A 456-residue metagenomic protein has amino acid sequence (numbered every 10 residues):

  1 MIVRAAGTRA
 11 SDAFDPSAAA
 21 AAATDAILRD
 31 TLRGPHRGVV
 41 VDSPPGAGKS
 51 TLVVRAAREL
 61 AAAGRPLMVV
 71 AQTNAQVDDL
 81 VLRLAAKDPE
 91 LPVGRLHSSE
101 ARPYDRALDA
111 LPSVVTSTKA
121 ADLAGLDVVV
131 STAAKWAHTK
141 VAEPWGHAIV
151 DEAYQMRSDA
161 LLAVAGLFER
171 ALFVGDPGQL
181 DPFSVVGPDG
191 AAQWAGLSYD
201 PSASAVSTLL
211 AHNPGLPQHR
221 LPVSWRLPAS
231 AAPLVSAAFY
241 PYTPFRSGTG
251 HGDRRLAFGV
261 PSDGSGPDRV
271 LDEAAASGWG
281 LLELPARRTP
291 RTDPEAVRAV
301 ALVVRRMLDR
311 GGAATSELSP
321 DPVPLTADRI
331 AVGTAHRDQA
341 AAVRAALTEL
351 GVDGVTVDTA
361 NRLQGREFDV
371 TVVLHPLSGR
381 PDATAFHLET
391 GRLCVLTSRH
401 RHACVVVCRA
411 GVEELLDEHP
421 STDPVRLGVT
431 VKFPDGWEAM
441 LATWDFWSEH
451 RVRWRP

Functional and structural regions predicted by a protein language model:
M1-L28, D42-A47, R58, R65-A71 (+3 more regions): Conserved P-loop NTPase motor core of helicases/translocases
L28-G38: Phosphate-binding P-loop
H36, D42-A47, A62-R65, A71-L80 (+2 more regions): Conserved helicase motor core of SF1/SF2 NTP-dependent helicases
L52, A56: Hydrophobic positions on the alpha1 helix immediately C-terminal to the Walker A/P-loop
